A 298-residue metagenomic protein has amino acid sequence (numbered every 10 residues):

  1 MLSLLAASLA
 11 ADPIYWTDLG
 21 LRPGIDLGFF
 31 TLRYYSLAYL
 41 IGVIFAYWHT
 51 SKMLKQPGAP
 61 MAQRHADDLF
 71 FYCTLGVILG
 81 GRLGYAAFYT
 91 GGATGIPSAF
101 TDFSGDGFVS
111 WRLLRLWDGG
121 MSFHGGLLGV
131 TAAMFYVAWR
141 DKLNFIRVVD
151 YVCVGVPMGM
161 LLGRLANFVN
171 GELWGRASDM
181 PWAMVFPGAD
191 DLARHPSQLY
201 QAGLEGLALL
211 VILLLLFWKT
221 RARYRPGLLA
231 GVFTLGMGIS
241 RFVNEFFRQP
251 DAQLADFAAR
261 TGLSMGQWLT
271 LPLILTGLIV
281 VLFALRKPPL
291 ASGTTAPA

Functional and structural regions predicted by a protein language model:
L2-A298: Hydrophobic, membrane-interfacing alpha helices
